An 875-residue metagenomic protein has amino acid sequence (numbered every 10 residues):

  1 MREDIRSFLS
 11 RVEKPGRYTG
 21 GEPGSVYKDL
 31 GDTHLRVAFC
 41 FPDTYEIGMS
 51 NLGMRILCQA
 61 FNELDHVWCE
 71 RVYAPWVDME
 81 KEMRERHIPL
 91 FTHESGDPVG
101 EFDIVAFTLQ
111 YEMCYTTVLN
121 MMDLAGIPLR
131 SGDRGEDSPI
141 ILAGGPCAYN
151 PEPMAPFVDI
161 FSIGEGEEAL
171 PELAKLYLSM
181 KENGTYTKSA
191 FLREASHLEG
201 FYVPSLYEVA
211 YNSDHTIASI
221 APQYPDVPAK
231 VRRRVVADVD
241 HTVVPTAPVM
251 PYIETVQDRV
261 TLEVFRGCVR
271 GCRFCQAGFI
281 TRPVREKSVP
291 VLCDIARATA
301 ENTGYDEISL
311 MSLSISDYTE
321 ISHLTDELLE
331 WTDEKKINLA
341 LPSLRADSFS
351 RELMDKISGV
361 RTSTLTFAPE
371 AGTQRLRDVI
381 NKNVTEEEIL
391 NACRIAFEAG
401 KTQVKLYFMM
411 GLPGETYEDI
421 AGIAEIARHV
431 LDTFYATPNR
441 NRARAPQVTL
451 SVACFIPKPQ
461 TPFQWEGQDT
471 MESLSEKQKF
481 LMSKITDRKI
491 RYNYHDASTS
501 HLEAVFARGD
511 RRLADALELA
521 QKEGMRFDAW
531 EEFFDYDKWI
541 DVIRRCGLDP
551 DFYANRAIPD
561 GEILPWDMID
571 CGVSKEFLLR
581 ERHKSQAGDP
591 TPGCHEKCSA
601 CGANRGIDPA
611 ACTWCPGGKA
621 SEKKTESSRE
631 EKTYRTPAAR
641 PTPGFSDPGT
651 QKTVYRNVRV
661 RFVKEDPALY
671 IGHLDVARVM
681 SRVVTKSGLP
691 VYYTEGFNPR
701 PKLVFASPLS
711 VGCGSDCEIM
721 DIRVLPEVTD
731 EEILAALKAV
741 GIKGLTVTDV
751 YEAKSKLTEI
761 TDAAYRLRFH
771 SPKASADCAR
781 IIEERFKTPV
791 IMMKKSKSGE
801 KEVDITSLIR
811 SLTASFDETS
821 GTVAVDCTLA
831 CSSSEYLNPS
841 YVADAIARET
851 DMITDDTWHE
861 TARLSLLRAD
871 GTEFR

Functional and structural regions predicted by a protein language model:
M1-V26, T33, F39, T486-D647: Radical SAM enzyme core and accessory elements
L9-A38, Y45-E46, P204, A210-T261 (+1 more regions): N-terminal [4Fe-4S]-dependent radical SAM core
F39-C40, I104, M113, R297-K405 (+2 more regions): Conserved SAM/AdoMet-binding glycine-rich loop
F39-D43, F61, V249-Q276, A300 (+3 more regions): N-terminal pre-triad scaffold of radical SAM enzymes
N51, E254-P290, A600-C615: Canonical Radical SAM [4Fe-4S] cluster-binding loop centered on the CxxxCxxC motif and its immediate flanking residues
P75-P222, P459-R511, D515-F533: Glycine-rich beta-alpha loop elements in corrinoid/cobalamin-binding modules across cobalamin-dependent enzymes
P457-P459, Y692-V724: Short, charge-patterned binding micro-sites
K652-Y655, K787-R875: Core RNA-modification/binding signature centered on pseudouridine synthases
